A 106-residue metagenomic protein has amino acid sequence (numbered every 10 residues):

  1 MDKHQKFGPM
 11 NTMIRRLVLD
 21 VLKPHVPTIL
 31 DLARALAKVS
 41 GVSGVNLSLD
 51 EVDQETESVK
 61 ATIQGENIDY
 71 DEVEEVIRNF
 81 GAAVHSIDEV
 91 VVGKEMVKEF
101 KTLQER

Functional and structural regions predicted by a protein language model:
M1-R106: Long, contiguous binding/interaction regions
